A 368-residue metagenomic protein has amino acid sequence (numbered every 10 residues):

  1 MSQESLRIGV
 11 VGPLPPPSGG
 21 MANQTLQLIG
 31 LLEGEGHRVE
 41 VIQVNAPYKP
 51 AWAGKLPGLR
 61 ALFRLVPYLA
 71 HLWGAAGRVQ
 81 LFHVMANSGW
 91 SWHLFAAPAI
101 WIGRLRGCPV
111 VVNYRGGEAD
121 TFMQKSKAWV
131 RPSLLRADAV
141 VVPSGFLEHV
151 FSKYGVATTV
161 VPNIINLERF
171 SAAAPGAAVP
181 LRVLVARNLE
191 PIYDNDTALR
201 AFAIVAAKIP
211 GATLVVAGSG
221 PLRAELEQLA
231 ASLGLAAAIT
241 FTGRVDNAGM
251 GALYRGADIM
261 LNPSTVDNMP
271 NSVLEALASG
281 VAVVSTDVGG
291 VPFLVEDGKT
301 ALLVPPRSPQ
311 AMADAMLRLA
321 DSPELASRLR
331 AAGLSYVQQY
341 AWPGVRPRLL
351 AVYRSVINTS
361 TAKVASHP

Functional and structural regions predicted by a protein language model:
G9-V10, G176-A206, V215: Conserved donor-binding/catalytic core segment of Leloir-type glycosyltransferases
G34-H37, S152, I164-P180, A252: Acidic anion/phosphate-binding donor-loop and adjacent secondary structure in glycosyltransferase catalytic cores
D120, R131-A172, T242, A365: Donor nucleotide-sugar binding/catalytic pocket of nucleotide-sugar-dependent glycosyltransferases
E227-V245: Nucleotide-activated donor-binding/catalytic signature segment of Leloir-type glycosyltransferases, i.e., the conserved
R244-V245, A252-A257: Short alpha-helical donor nucleotide-sugar binding micro-motif in glycosyltransferases
T265: Aromatic "clamp/platform" in nucleotide-sugar-dependent glycosyltransferases that forms part of the donor/acceptor
A282-S285, V295: Short hydrophobic beta-strand element within catalytic cores of glycosyltransferases and related nucleotide-activated
D297-G298, L302-P309, R318-P323: Conserved acidic donor-binding segment of nucleotide-sugar-dependent glycosyltransferases
